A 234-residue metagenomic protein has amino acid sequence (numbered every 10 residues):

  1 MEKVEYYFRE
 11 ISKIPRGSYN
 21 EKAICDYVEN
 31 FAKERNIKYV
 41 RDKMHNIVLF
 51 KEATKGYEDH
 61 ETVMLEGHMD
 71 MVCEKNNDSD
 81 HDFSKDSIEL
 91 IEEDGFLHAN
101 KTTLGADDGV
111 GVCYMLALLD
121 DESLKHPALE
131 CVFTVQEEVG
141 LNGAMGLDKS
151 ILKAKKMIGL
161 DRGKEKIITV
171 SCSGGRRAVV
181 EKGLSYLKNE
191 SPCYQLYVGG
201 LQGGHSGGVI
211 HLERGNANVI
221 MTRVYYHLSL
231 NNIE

Functional and structural regions predicted by a protein language model:
E2-G95: Acidic/His- and Gly-rich active-site-bordering loop/insert found across diverse amide/peptide-bond hydrolases
I11-I14, R35, D121-K125, V224-N232: Change "in soluble alpha/beta enzymes" to "in soluble alpha/beta proteins
C25, D108-V112, N218: Short alpha-helical patches at coil-to-helix transitions and adjacent helical residues in well-structured domains
V28, A32, V112-L119, L147 (+1 more regions): Buried hydrophobic packing segments
V40-D42, A128, L228-E234: Flexible, glycine/charged-enriched surface loops at secondary-structure junctions
V48, M64-E66, E130, V179-E181 (+1 more regions): Beta-strand secondary-structure signal
Y57-F133, E137-V139, A144-D148, A154-K155: Active-site metal-coordination/substrate-binding segment of hydrolases, especially metallo-dependent peptidases
D86-E89, E93-H98, T102, E137-V139 (+1 more regions): Midchain, well-structured core segments that form catalytic/ion-binding scaffolds
